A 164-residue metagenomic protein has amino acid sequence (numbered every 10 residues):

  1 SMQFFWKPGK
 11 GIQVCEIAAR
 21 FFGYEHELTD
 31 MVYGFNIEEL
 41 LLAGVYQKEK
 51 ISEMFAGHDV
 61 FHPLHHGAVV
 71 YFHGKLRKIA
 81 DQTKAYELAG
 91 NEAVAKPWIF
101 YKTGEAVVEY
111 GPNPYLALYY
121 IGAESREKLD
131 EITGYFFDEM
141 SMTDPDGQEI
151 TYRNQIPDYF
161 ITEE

Functional and structural regions predicted by a protein language model:
S1-K10: Internal nucleotide-binding/catalytic subdomain
S1-M2, A18-K78: Active-site "cap" helix and flanking loop/linker of ATP-utilizing ligase/carboxylase catalytic domains
G9, F22-Y24, E124: Short coil/turn motifs at secondary-structure junctions
G9, L64-V69, E92-K96, N113-L118: Active-site lining segments that contact anionic ligands and/or coordinate catalytic metals
K10-R20: A short beta-strand motif that forms the metal-chelation/ATP-contact edge of phosphoryl-transfer active sites
A56-V60, Y86-L88, E105-Y110: Short proline/glycine-enriched turn/loop segments at secondary-structure junctions
F72-K102: Glycine-rich active-site loop/lid that clamps phosphate-bearing ligands
Y101-E164: Generic C-terminus detector
